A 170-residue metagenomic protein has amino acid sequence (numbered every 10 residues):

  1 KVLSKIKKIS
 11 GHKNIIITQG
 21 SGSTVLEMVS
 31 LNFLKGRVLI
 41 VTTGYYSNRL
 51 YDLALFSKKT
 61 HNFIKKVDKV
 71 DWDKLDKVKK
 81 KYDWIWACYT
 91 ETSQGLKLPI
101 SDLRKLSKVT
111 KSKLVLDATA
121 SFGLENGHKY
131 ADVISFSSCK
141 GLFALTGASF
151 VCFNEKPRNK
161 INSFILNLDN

Functional and structural regions predicted by a protein language model:
K1-I16: A glycine-/small-polar-enriched, mobile loop at the entrance of the PLP active site in fold-type I
H12-L39, T43-Y51: Conserved beta-loop-alpha segment that forms the PLP phosphate-binding cup at the N-terminus of a helix
V41-K80, E91, L96-K97: Gly/Ser-rich phosphate-binding catalytic loop and adjacent alpha/beta segment that cradle a phosphoryl group at enzyme
V70-G123: Active-site phosphate-binding strand-loop segment of PLP-dependent enzymes
H128-C139: Conserved active-site segment immediately N-terminal to the catalytic lysine that forms the internal aldimine
C139-N170: Active-site C-terminal subdomain of aminotransferase-like
